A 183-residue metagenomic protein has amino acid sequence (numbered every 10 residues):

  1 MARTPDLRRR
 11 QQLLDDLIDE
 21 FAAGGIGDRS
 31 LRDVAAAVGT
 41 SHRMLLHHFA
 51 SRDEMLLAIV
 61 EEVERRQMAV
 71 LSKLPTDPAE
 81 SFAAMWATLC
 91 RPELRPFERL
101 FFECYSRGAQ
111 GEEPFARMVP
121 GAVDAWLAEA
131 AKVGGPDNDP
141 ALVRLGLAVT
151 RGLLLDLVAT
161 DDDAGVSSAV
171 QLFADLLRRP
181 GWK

Functional and structural regions predicted by a protein language model:
M1-R8, G181-K183: N-terminal intrinsically disordered/low-complexity leader segments
Q12, D16-A23, A69-K73, L100 (+2 more regions): Solvent-exposed, amphipathic alpha-helical segments
Q12, D16-E54, A58: Helix-turn-helix
Q12, E54, E80-A84, R99-E103 (+3 more regions): Amphipathic alpha-helical interaction segments
A58, A69-E98, L142-G146: Hydrophobic alpha-helical connector segments
E61-Q67: Short, basic, alpha-helical segments at the C-terminal edge of helix-turn-helix-like DNA-binding modules
P92-P120: Amphipathic alpha-helical segments used for helix-helix packing
E112-V123, V133-K183: Hydrophobic/aromatic-rich alpha-helical bundle segments in the mid-to-C-terminal region
